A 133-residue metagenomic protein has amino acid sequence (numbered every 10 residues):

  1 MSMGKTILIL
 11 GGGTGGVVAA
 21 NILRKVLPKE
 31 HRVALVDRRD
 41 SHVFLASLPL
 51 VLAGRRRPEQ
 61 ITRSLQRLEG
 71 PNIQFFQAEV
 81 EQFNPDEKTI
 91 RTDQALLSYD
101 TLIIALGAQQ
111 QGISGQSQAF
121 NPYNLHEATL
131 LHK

Functional and structural regions predicted by a protein language model:
S2-G4, I73-K133: FAD-binding core/adjacent interface of flavoenzyme oxidoreductases
S2-Q74: Beta1-alpha1 glycine-rich phosphate/pyrophosphate-binding loop at the start of Rossmann-like nucleotide-binding domains
